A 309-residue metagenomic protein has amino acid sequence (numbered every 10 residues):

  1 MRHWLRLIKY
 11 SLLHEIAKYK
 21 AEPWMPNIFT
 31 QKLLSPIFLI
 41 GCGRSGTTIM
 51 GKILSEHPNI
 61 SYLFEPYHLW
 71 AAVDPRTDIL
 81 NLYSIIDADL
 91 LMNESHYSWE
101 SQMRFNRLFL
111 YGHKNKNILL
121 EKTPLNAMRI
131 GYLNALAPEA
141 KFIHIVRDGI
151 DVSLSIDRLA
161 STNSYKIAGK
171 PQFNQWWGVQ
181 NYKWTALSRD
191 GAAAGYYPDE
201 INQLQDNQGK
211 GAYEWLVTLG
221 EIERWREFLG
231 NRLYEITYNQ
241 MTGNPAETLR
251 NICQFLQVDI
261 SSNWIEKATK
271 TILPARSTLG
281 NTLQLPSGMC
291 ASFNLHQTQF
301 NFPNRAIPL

Functional and structural regions predicted by a protein language model:
M1-I37, Y165-Q175, V179-L309: PAPS-dependent sulfotransferases, especially Golgi type II membrane carbohydrate sulfotransferases
M1-N106, H113, T162-K166, P171-F173 (+2 more regions): PAPS-dependent sulfotransferase catalytic core
L39-G41, L119-K122, H144-V146, E235-Y238 (+1 more regions): Short beta-strand segments
T48-G51, L69-A72, A127-I130, I150-S155 (+2 more regions): Short catalytic/ligand-binding loop motif for oxyanion handling, primarily in non-cytosolic enzymes, centered on
H57, A137, G230: Acidic-histidine catalytic/liganding microenvironments
I60, A140, R232-L233: Short, conserved active-site loop motifs that form the nucleotide-linked donor/cofactor pocket
R104-I130: Glycine-rich phosphate-binding loop used to anchor ATP phosphates in small-molecule kinases, encompassing both
K122, L133-L159, I252: Conserved phosphate-donor/acceptor-positioning beta-strand/loop module used by diverse small-molecule
